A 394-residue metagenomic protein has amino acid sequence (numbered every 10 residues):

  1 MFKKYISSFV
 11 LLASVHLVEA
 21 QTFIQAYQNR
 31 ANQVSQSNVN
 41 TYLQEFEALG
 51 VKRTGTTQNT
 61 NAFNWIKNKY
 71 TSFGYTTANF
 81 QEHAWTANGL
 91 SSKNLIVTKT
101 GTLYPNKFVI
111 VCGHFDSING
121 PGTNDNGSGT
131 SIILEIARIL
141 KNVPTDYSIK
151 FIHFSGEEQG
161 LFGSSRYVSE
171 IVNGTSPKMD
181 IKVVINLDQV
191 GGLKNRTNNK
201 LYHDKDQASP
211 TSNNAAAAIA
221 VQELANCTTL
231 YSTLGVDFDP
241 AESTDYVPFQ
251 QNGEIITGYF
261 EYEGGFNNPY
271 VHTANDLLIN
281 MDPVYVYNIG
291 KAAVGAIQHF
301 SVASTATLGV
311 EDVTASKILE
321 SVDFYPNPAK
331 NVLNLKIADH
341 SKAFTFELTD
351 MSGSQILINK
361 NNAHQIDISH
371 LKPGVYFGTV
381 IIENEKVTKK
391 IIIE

Functional and structural regions predicted by a protein language model:
M1-F23, V310-V313, L319, L357 (+3 more regions): Bacterial Sec-dependent N-terminal signal peptides
T22-T57, F73, H114-D116, Q189 (+1 more regions): N-terminal capping segment at the start of a domain
N38-E47, N79-F80, N94-T98, F108-G113 (+9 more regions): Structural recognition of the beta-strand scaffold that forms the well-ordered cores of secreted hydrolase catalytic
T41-T100: A non-catalytic alpha/beta surface segment that caps or lines the substrate-entry region of metallo-dependent hydrolase
V51-T54, A84-N88, G101-Y104, F115-G120 (+5 more regions): Solvent-exposed loop/turn segments at secondary-structure junctions within structured extracellular/periplasmic domains
S117-N213: Acidic/histidine-rich catalytic neighborhood of metal-dependent amide-processing enzymes
L193-T307: Active-site-adjacent substrate-binding region of metalloamidase/peptidase-like peptide-processing proteins
T314-E394: C-terminal outer-membrane/trafficking sorting elements
